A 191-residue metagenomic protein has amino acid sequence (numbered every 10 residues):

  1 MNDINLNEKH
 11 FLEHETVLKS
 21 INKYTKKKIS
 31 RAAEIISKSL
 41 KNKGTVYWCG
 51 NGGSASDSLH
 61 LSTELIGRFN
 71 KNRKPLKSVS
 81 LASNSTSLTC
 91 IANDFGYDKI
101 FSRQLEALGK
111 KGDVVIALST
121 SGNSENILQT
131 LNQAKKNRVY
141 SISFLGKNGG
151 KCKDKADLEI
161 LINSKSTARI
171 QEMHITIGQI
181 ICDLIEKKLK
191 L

Functional and structural regions predicted by a protein language model:
M1-Y24: Generic N-terminal amphipathic, Lys/Arg-enriched alpha-helix
V17, N42-K43, K111, K155: Structured helix-beta-strand junction loops
Y24-N42: A short, well-structured juxtamembrane/interface segment
V46-Y47, S141: Hydrophobic beta-strand scaffold residues
S54, L59-L191: Glycine-rich phosphate-binding loops that contact phosphosugars or nucleotide phosphates
